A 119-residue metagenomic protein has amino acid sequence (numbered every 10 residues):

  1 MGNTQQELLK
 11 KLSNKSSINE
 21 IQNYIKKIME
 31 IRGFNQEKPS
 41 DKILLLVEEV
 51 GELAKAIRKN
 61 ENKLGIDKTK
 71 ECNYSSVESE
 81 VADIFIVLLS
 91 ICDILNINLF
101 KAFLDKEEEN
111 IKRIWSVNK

Functional and structural regions predicted by a protein language model:
M1-V81, F85-K119: Flexible "arm" and connector segments at domain edges
